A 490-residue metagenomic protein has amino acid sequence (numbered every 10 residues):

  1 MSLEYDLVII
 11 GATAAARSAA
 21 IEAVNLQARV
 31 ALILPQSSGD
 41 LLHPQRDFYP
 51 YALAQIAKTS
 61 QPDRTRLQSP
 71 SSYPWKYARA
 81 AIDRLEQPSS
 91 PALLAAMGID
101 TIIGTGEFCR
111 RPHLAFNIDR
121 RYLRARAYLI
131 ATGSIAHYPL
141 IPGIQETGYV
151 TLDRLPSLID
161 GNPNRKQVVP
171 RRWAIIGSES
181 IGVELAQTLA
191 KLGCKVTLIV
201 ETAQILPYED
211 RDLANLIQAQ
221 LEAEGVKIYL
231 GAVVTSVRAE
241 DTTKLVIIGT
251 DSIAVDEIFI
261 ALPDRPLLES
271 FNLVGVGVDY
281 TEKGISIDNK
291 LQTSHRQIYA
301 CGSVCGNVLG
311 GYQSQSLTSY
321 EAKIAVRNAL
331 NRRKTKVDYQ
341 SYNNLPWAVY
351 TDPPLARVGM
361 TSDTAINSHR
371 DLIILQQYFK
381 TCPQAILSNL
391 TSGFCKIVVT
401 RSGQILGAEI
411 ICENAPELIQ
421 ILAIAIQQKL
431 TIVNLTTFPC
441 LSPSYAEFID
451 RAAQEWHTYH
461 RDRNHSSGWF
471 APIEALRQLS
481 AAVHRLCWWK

Functional and structural regions predicted by a protein language model:
L3-L32, A174-I175, E179-L192: N-terminal Rossmann-like FAD-binding beta1-loop-alpha1 element of flavoenzymes
L3-Y5, I118-A127, V169, I248-E257 (+2 more regions): Core beta-strand elements of the Rossmann-like FAD/NAD(P) dinucleotide-binding domain in flavoenzyme oxidoreductases
Y5, I21-V169, I205-L206, V237-E240 (+1 more regions): Glycine-rich flavin
V8-I10, G106, L114, Y122-G133 (+6 more regions): Short hydrophobic core segments
I10-S18, E22-P50, Q55, D352-V358 (+1 more regions): Flexible, glycine-rich terminal cap/loop adjacent to redox cofactors in electron-transfer oxidoreductases
S18-E22, C301-T364, L441-N464: A conserved FAD-binding loop/helix module that cradles the flavin
T147-V169, E257-N331: FAD-site-proximal beta/loop scaffold in flavoenzymes
P170-A174, S180-E240, G249, G311-S319 (+1 more regions): Rossmann-like dinucleotide-binding cores of NAD(P)H-dependent redox enzymes
